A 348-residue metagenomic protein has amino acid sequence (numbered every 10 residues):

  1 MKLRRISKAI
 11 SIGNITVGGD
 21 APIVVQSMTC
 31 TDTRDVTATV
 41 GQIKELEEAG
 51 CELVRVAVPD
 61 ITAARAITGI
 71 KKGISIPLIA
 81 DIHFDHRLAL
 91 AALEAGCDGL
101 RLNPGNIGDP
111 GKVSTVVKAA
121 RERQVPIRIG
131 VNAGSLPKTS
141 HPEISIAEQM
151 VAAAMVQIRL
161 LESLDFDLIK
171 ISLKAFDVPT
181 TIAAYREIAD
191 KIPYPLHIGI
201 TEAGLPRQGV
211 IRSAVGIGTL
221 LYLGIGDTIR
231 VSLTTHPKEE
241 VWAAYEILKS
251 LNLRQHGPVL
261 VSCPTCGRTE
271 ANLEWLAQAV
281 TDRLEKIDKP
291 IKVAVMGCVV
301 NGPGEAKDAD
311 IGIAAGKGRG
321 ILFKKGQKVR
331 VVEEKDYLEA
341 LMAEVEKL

Functional and structural regions predicted by a protein language model:
M1-S27, R121, D282: N-terminal amphipathic alpha-helix/helix-capping segment at the start of soluble metabolic enzymes
D20-A38, A57, I76-F84, T139-V151 (+1 more regions): Active-site mouth loops of central-metabolism enzymes
I23-T29, V54-V56, L78-I82, L100-L102 (+6 more regions): Hydrophobic faces of well-ordered beta-strands that scaffold small-molecule active sites in alpha/beta enzyme cores
C30-V36, E47-I70, R101-D109, I169-V178: Glycine-rich, proline-tolerant flexible connector loops at the mouths of alpha/beta enzymes
Q42, L46, R55-A95: N-terminal active-site wall of soluble small-molecule enzyme domains
I61-I82, T115-I127, Y185-L196, V280-D282: Alpha-helix-loop-beta-strand connector modules within alpha/beta enzyme cores
R87-R128: Hydrophobic or amphipathic alpha-helical targeting/insertion segments
V131-N132, S140-E285: Catalytic alpha/beta core domains of metabolic enzymes, predominantly
